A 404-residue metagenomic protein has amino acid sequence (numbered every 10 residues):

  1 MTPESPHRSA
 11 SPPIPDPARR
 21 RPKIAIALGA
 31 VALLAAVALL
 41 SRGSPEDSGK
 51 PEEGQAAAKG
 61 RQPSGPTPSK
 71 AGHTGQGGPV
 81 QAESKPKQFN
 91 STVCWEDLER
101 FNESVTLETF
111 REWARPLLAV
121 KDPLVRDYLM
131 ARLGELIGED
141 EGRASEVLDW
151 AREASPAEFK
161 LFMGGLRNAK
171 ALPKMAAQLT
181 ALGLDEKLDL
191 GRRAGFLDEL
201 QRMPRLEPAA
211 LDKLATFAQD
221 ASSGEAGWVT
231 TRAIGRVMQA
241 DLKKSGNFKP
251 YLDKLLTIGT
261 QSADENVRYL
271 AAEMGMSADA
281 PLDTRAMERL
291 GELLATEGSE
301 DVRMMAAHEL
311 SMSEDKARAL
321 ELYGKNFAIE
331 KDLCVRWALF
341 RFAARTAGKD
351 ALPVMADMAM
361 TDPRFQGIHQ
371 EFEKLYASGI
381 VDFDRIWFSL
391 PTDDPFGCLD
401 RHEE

Functional and structural regions predicted by a protein language model:
T2-P15, P22, R42-E96: Juxtamembrane proline-rich low-complexity "stalk" or linker regions positioned immediately after a signal peptide
A25-L40: Hydrophobic membrane-insertion alpha-helices, especially the h-region of bacterial N-terminal signal peptides
G77-V80, S104-L117, E139-A151, L172-D185 (+6 more regions): Amphipathic alpha-helical scaffolding segments comprising HEAT/armadillo-like alpha-solenoid repeats
K87-V105, R115-A119, L124-G138, D149 (+11 more regions): Structural detector for internal amphipathic alpha-helices that build alpha-solenoid repeat scaffolds
K121, K187-L188, P363: Charged, low-complexity interaction regions
S262-A263, E297, E330: Short coil/turn segments at helix-helix junctions and helix-capping linkers within large alpha-helical proteins
A359-E404: Eukaryotic acidic, Ser/Thr-rich intrinsically disordered low-complexity regions
